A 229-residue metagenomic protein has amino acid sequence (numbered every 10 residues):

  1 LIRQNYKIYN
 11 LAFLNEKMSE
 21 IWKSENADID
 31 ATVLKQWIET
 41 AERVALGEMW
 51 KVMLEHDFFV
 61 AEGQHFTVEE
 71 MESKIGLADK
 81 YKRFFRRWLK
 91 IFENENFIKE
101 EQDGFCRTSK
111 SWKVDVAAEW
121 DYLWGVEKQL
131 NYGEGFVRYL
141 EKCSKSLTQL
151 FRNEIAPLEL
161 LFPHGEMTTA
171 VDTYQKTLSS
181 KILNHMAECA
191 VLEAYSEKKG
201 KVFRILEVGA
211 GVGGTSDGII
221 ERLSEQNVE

Functional and structural regions predicted by a protein language model:
L1-E229: 4′-phosphopantetheine-dependent carrier domains
